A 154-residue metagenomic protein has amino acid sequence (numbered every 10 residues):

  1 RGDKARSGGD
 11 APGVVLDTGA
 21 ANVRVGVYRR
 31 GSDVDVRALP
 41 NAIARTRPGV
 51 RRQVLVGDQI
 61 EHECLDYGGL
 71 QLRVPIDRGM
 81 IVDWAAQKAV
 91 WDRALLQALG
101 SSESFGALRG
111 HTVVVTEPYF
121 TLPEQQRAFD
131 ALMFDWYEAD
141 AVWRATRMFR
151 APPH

Functional and structural regions predicted by a protein language model:
R1-A20, G26-V36, T46, G69-H154: Nucleotide/phosphate-binding catalytic cleft detector across ATP-hydrolyzing and phosphate-transferring enzymes
V36-Y67: Catalytic lobes of large eukaryotic enzymes
